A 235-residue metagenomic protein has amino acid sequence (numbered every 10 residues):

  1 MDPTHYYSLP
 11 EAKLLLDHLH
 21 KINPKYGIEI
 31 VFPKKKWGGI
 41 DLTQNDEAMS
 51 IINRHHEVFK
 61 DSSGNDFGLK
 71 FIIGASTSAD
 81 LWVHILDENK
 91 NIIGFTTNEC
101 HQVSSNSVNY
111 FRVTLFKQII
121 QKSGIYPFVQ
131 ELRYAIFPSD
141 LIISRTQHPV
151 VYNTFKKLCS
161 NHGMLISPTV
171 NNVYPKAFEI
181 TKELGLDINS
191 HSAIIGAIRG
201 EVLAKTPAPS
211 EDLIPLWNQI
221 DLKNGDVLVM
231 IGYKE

Functional and structural regions predicted by a protein language model:
M1-Q44, S76-T77, P138-E235: Terminal substrate-recognition subdomain of acyl/acetyltransferases
Y7-P10, K60-G64, K90-I92, K122-I125 (+1 more regions): A short linear-motif detector with a strong N-terminal bias
I28, N106-S107, V129: Short amphipathic alpha-helical segments, especially helix-boundary/capping motifs
P33-Q118: A conserved beta-strand-loop-helix scaffold within acyl/acetyltransferase catalytic domains
S50-E57, P127, N153-K157, E179: Charged/polar, solvent-exposed surface patches and flexible loops
A79, F95-E99, P127, E131-L132 (+2 more regions): Hydrophobic, well-ordered beta-alpha structural blocks that scaffold small-molecule cofactor pockets
N106, Q121, Y152-T154: Short acidic, gly/pro-rich beta-turn/loop elements at beta-sheet edges and active-site/ligand-binding grooves
F116, Q121-A135: Conserved acetyl-CoA-binding loop-helix of GNAT-fold acetyltransferases
